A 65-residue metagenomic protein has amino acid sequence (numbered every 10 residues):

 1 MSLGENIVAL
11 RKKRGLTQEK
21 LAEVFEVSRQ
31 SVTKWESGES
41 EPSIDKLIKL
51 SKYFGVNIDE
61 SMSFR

Functional and structural regions predicted by a protein language model:
S2-E5, D45: N-terminal amphipathic/basic helix or basic patch
E5-K20, V24: Short basic helix-loop element that most often maps to the first helix and adjoining turn of HTH DNA-binding modules
F25-E41, S63-F64: Recognition helix of helix-turn-helix/homeodomain-like DNA-binding domains that insert into the DNA major groove
D45-E60: DNA major-groove recognition helix of helix-turn-helix/homeodomain DNA-binding modules
